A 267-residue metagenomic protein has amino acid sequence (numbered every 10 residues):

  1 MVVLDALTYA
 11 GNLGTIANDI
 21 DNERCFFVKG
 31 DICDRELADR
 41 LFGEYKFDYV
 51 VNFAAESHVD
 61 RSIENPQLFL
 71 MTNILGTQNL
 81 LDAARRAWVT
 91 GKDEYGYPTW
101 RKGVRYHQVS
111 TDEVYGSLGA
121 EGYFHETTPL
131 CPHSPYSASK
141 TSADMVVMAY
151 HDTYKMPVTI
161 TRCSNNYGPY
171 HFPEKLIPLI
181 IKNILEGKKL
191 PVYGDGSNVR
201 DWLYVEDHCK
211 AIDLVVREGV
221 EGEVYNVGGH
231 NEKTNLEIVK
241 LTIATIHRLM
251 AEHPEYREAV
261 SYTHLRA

Functional and structural regions predicted by a protein language model:
M1-N166, E206-C209, N235-L236, K240 (+1 more regions): N-terminal Rossmann-like NAD(P)+-binding domain of SDR-like oxidoreductases, especially those catalyzing
G30, P178, K182-R266: C-terminal substrate-binding subdomain of Rossmann-fold SDR/epimerase-dehydratase oxidoreductases
P66, P173-E174, G219: Active-site loop immediately N-terminal to the catalytic Tyr-X3-Lys motif of short-chain dehydrogenase/reductase
A120, P169-P173, N231: Residue-level signature of the cytosolic catalytic core of signaling kinases
G122, P173-I181: A glycine/serine/threonine-rich, flexible loop-to-helix segment that serves as the NAD(P) cofactor-binding "lid"
Y150-T153, P169, N183, H230: Histidine kinase transmitter module recognition
G168, F172, D201-Y204: Active-site helix-initiating loop/hinge in glycosyltransferases
